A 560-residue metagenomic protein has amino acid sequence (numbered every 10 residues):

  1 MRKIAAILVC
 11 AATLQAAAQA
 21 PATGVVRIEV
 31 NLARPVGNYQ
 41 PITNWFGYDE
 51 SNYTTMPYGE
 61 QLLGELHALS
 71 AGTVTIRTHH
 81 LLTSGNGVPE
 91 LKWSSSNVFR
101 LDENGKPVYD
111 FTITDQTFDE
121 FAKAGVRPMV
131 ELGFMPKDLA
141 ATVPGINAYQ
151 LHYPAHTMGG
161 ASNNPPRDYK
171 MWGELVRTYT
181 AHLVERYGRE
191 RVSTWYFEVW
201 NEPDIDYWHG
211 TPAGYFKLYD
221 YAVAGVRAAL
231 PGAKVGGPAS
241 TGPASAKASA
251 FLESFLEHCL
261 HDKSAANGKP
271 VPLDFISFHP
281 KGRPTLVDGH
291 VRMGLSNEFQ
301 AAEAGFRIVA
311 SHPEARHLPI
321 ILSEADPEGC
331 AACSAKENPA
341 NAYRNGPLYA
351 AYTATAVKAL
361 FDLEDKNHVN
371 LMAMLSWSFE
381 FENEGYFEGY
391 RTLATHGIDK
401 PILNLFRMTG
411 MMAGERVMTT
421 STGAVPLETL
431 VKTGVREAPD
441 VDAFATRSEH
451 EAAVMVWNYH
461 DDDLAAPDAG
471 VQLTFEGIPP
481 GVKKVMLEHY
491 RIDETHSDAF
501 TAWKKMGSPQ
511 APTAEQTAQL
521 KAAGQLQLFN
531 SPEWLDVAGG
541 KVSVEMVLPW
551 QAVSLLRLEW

Functional and structural regions predicted by a protein language model:
M1-I4: Positively charged n-region of N-terminal signal peptides that target proteins for export
A6-A18: Hydrophobic h-region of N-terminal signal peptides that target proteins for export in Gram-negative bacteria
A16-Y196, P212-P243, N267-P272, S311-R316 (+5 more regions): Non-catalytic accessory regions flanking glycosidase/transglycosidase catalytic cores in CAZymes
M135-K137, W200-I205, S240-S245, E324-C330 (+1 more regions): Short, internal active-site loops enriched in acidic
R167, G210-G214, G289-S296, R344-L348 (+1 more regions): Alpha-helix capping and helix-loop boundary segments enriched in small/acidic/polar residues
Y169, C333-N338, E382-G389: Short acidic (Asp/Glu) and glycine-rich catalytic loops that position anionic groups and cofactors
V176, S193-W195, V199-N201, A233 (+6 more regions): Aromatic- and acid-rich polysaccharide-binding/catalytic face of secreted or lumenal carbohydrate-active enzymes
K281-K336, P347, A356-V357, L363 (+1 more regions): Glycoside hydrolase catalytic-domain groove-lining segments
